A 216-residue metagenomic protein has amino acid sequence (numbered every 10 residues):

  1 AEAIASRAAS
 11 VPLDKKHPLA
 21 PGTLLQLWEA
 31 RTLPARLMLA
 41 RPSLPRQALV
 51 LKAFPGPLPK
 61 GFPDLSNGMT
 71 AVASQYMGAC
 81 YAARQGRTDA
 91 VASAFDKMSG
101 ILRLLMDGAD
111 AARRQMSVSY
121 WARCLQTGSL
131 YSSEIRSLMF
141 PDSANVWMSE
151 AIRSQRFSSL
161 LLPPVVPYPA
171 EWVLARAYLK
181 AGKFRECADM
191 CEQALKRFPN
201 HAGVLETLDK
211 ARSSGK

Functional and structural regions predicted by a protein language model:
S6-H17, L51-G61, D96-D107, E150-S159 (+1 more regions): Amphipathic alpha-helical segments of tetratricopeptide repeats
L25, M69, A122-T127, V165: Residue signature of alpha-solenoid helical repeat architecture, marking inter-repeat boundaries and helix-start
L33, T70-A73, M77, G128-Y131 (+3 more regions): "A position-specific structural signal for the A-helix of alpha-solenoid helical repeats
M38, A82, S133-R136, F140 (+2 more regions): Residue at a conserved register position within TPR or TPR-like alpha-solenoid repeats
